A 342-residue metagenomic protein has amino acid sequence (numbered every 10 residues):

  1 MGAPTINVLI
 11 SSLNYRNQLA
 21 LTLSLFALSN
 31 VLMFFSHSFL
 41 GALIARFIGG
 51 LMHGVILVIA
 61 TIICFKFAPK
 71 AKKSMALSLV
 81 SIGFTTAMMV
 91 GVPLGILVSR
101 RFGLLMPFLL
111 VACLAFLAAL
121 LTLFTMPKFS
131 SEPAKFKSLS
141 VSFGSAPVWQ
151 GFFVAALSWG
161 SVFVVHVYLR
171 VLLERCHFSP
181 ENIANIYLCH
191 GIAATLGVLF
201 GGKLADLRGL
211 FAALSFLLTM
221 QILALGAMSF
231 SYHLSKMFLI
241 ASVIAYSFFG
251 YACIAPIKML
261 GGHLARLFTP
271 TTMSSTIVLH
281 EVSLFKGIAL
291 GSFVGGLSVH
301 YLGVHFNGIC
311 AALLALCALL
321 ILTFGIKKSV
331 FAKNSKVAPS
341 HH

Functional and structural regions predicted by a protein language model:
M1-H37: Conserved MFS/SLC helix-loop-helix module at the cytosolic interface between two early adjacent transmembrane helices
N14, F35-G41, M52, S231-H233: Helix-breaking motifs and short loop linkers at transmembrane-helix boundaries and internal kinks in secondary membrane
S29-L32, L40-G49, M237-A245: Paired small-residue
F39, A45-G83: Cytoplasmic helix-loop-helix junction between adjacent transmembrane helices in 12-TM secondary transporters
V55-A68, A252-F268: Intracellular juxtamembrane helix-capping segments at the cytosolic ends of symmetry-related transmembrane helices
V148-V198: Extracytoplasmic gate region of multi-pass secondary transporters
A212-I257: C-terminal transmembrane helical hairpin of 12-TM major facilitator-type secondary transporters
L264-Y301: A late C-terminal transmembrane helix in Major Facilitator Superfamily
